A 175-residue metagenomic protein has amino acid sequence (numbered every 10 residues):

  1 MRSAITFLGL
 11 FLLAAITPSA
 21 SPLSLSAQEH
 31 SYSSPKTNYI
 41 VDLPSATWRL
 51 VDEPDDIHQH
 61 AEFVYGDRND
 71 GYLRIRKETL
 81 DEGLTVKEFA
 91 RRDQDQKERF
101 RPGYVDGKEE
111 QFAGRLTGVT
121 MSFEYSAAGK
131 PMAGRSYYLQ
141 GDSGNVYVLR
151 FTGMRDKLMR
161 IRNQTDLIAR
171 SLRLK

Functional and structural regions predicted by a protein language model:
M1-A4: Positively charged n-region of N-terminal signal peptides that target proteins for export
F7-S19: Bacterial N-terminal signal peptides
P18-S26: Signal peptide processing junction and immediate N-terminal pro/mature segment of secreted/exported proteins
L23, H30, S34-T37, E98 (+3 more regions): Low-complexity, Gly/Pro
L25-H58: N-terminal "mature-domain start" segment
N38, G83-K87, R155, M159-N163: Soluble non-cytosolic domains of exported or imported proteins
S45-R49, V146-K175: Surface-exposed amphipathic alpha-helical segments
E53-R135, Q140-Y147, G153: Conserved polar/disulfide-associated segments of primarily extracytoplasmic proteins
